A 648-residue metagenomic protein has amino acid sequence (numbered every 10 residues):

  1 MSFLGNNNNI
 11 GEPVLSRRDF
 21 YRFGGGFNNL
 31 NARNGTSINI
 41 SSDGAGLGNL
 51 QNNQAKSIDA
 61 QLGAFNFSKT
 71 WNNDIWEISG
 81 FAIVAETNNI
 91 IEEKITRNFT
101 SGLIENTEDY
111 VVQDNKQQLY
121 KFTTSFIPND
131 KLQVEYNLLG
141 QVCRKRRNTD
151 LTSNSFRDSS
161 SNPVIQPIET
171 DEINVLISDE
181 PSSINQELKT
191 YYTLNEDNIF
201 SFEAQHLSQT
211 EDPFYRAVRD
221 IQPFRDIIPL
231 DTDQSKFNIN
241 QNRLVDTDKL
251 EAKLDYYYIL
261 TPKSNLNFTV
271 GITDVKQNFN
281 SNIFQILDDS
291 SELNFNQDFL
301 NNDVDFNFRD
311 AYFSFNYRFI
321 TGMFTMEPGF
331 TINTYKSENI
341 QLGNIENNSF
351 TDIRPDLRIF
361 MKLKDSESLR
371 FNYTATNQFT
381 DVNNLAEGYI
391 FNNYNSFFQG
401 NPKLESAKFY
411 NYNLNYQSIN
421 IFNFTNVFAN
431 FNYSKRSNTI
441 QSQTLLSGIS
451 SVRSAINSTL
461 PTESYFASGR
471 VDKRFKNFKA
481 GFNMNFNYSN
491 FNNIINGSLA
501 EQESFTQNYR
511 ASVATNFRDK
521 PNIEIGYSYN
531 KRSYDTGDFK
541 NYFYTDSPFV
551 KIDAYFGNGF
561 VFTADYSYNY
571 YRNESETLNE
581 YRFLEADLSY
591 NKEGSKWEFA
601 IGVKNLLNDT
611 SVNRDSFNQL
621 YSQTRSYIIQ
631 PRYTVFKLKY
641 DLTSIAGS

Functional and structural regions predicted by a protein language model:
M1, A85-I127, K131-N137, Q141-I173 (+8 more regions): Surface-exposed extracellular loop regions of Gram-negative outer-membrane beta-barrel proteins
M1-F156, I173-F214, L254-T273, R318 (+14 more regions): Membrane-proximal, glycine/serine-rich, low-complexity loop/turn segments characteristic of large bacterial
E12-R18, I90-E105, R147-E169, Q186 (+12 more regions): Outer-membrane beta-barrel translocator domains and adjoining extracellular loop/strand segments of Gram-negative
A45-Q51, S101-D109, I165-N174, N185-Q186 (+12 more regions): Extracytoplasmic loops and strand-loop junctions of Gram-negative outer membrane beta-barrel proteins
A55-S57, V111-D114, L176-S182, N242-D246 (+9 more regions): Replace "Gram-negative outer membrane beta-barrel proteins" with "bacterial and organellar outer membrane beta-barrel
E108, E251, F295-N301, Q399 (+3 more regions): Outer membrane beta-barrel strand-and-loop segments of large Gram-negative receptors, especially TonB-dependent
I239-E327, Q341-N344, F360-K364, T459-R470 (+1 more regions): Outer-membrane beta-barrel transmembrane domain signature of Gram-negative proteins, especially the mid-to-C-terminal
R510-Y529, N541-S648: Conserved C-terminal beta-signal and adjacent last beta-strands/turns of outer-membrane beta-barrel proteins
